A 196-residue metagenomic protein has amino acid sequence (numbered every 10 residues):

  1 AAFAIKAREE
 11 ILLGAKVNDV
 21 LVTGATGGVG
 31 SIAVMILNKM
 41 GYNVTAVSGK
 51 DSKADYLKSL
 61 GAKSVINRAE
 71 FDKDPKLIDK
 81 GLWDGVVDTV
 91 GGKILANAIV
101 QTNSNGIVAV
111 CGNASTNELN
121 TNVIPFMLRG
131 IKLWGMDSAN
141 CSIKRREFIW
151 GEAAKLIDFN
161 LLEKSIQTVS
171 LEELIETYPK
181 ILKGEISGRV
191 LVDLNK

Functional and structural regions predicted by a protein language model:
A1-K39: Short internal alpha-helix immediately C-terminal to a glycine-rich phosphate-binding loop in Rossmann-like
I11-N18, A69-W83, N140-C141, L161: Short, flexible, glycine-rich and Lys/Arg-enriched loop motifs at helix boundaries that contact anionic partners
D19, Y42-V44, I107, K132: Residues at the starts of beta-strands that form the adenosine-phosphate
G30, A54, L95-A96, E118-L119 (+1 more regions): Short, well-ordered alpha-helical microsegments
V34-M35, D55, A96-I99, I124 (+1 more regions): Alpha-helical segments flanking ligand/cofactor-binding loops in enzyme cores
N38-K93: Adenosine-nucleotide cofactor-binding segment
K93-F159: Glycine-rich phosphate-binding loop and adjacent beta-alpha segment of Rossmann(oid) nucleotide-cofactor-binding
K144-K196: C-terminal hydrophobic helical "lid"/dimerization subdomain of Rossmann-like NAD(P)H-dependent oxidoreductases
